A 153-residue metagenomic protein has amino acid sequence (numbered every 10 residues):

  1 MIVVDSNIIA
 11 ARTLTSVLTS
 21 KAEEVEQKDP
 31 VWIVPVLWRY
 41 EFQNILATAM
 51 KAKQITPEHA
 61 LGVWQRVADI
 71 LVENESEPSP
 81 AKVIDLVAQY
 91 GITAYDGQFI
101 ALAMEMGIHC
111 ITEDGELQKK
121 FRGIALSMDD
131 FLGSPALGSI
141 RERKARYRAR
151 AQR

Functional and structural regions predicted by a protein language model:
M1, I100-R153: Acidic, PIN/NYN-like endoribonuclease modules and their adjacent C-terminal/linker elements
M1-V36, A49-E58, E142-R153: Short, well-structured N-terminal submotif of metal-dependent ribonuclease cores
I8-I9, W38, F99, E116-L117: Alpha-helix capping/helix-boundary segments
L14-L18, W32, G62, I70-E77 (+1 more regions): Contiguous, function-dense segments enriched for cysteine-driven chemistry and partner/ligand-binding capacity
V25-Q27, A68, M104: Short glycine-enriched loop/turn motifs at secondary-structure junctions
E41-V72, K82: Active-site-proximal, substrate-binding regions of enzyme catalytic domains and RNA-binding/basic surfaces
V72-E116: Active-site neighborhoods of divalent-metal-dependent phosphate/nucleic-acid chemistry enzymes
